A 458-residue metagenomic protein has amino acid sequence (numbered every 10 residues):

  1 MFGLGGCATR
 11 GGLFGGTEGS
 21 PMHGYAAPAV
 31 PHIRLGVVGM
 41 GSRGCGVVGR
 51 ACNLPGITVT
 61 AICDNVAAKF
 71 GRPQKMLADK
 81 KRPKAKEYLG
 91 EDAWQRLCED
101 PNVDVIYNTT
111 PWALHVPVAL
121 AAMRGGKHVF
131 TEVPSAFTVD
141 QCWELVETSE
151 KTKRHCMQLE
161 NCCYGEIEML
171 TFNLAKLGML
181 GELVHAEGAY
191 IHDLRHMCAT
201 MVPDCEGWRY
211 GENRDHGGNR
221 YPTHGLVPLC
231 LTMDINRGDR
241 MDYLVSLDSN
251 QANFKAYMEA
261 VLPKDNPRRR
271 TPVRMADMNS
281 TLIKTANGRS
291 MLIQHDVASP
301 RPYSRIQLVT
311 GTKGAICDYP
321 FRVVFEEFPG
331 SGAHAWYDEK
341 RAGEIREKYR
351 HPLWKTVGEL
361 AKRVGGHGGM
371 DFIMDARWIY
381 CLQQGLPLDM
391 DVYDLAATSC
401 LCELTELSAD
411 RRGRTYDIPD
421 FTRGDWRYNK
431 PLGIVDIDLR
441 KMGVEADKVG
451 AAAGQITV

Functional and structural regions predicted by a protein language model:
F2-K80: N-terminal Rossmann-like dinucleotide-binding module
G12-L13, T17, G46, C230 (+2 more regions): C-terminal helical cap and adjacent loop that interface with cofactors, partners, or active-site loops
G39, R43-G44, K151-M157, C162-V273 (+2 more regions): Predominantly a Rossmann-like dinucleotide-binding segment in NAD(P)-dependent oxidoreductases
T60, D104, D242: Conserved acidic residues
I62, I106, A186: Receiver (REC) domain switch-region micro-motif
A85-N108: A structured beta-alpha segment of the ubiquitous adenosine-cofactor-binding alpha/beta core
V105, P111-W112, V116-Y164, G178: Beta-strand-loop-alpha-helix segment that lines the small-molecule cofactor/substrate pocket of alpha/beta enzymes
Y210-I345, L404, D417: Glycine-rich, aromatic-lined ligand/substrate-binding cores of catalytic and carbohydrate-binding domains
